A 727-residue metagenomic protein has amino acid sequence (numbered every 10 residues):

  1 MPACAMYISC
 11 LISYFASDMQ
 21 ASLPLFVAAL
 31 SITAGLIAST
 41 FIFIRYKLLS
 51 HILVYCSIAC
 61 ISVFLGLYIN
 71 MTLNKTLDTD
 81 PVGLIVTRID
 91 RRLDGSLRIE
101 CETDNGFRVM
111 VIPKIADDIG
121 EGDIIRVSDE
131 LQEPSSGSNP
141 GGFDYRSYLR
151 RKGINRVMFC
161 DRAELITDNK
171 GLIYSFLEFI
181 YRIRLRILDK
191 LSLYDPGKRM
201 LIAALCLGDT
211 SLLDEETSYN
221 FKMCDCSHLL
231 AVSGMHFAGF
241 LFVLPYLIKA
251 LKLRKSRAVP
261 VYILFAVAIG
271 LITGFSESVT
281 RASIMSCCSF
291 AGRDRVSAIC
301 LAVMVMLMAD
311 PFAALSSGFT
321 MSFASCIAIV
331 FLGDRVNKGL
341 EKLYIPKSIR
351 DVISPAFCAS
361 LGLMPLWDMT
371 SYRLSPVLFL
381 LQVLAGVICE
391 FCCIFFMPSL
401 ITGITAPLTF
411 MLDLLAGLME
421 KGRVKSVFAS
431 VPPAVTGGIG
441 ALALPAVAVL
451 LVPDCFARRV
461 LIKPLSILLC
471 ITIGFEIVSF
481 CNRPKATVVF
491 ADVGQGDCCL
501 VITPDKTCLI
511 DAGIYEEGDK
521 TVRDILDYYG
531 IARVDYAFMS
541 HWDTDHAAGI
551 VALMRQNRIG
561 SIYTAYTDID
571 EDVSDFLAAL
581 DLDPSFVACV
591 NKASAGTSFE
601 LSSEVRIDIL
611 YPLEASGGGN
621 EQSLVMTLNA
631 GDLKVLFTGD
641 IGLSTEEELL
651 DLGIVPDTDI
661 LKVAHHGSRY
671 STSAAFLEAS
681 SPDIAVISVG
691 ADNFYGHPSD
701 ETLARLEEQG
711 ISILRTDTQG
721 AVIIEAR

Functional and structural regions predicted by a protein language model:
M1-K75, S175, F179, R281 (+3 more regions): N-terminal leader/targeting segments
G35, I44-Y55, M158, E216-F379 (+6 more regions): Hydrophobic alpha-helical transmembrane segments in multi-pass membrane proteins
C60-H228, K520-D524, R533, T567-I569 (+4 more regions): Membrane-interface helix/helix-cap signal primarily in integral membrane proteins
G153-A282, V489, R555, S561 (+3 more regions): Aromatic-rich juxtamembrane segments at the membrane interface
L307, P311-A314, E420-Y536, D581-I660 (+1 more regions): Core dinuclear metal-dependent hydrolase active-site scaffold
V534-D545, T567, L661-H665: Metallo-beta-lactamase
T544-L582, A588, P682: Active-site HxH/HxHxD metal-binding segment of metal-dependent hydrolases
S561, E648-G720: Cap/insert and terminal regions of metallo-dependent hydrolase folds
